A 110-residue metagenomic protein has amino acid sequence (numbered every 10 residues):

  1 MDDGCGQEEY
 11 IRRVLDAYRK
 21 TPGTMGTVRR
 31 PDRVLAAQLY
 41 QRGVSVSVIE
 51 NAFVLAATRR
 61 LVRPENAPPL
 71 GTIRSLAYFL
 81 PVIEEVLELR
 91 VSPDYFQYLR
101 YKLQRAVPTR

Functional and structural regions predicted by a protein language model:
D2-R110: Intrinsically disordered, low-complexity, basic-enriched segments
